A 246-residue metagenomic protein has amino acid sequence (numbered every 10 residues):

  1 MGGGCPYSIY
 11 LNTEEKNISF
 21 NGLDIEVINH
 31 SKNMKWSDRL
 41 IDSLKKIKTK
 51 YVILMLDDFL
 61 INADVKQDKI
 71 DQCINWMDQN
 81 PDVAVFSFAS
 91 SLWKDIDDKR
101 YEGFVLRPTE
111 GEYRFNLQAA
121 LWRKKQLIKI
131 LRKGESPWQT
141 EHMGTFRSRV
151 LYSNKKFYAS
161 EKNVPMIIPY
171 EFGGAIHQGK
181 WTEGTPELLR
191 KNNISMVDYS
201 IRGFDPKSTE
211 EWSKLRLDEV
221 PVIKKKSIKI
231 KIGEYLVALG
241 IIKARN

Functional and structural regions predicted by a protein language model:
M1-S31, K46: N-terminal anchoring/stem segment of glycosyltransferases
I41-Y51: Active-site nucleotide-sugar/metal-binding loop of Leloir-type enzymes
K50-L60: Short beta-strand-to-loop acidic/aromatic patch adjacent to the donor-nucleotide binding site
D64-K94: Conserved donor-nucleotide/metal-binding helix-loop-beta segment in metal-dependent transferases, i.e., the alpha-helix
K99-E112: Short, flexible, basic/aromatic active-site loop/helix in glycosyltransferases
F115-K180: Catalytic core and acceptor-binding pocket of nucleotide-sugar-dependent glycosyltransferases
Y158-P206, E210-E211: PAPS-dependent sulfotransferase catalytic core
S195-N246: Membrane-proximal basic amphipathic "stem/tether" segments
